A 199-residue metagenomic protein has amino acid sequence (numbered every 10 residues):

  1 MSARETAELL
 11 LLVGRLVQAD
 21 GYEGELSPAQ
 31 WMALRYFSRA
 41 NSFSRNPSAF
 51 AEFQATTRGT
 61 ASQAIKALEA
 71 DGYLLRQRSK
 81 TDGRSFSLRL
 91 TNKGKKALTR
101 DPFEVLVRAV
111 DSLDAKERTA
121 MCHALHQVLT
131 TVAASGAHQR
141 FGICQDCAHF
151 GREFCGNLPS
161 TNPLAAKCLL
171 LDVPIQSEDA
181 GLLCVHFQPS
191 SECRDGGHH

Functional and structural regions predicted by a protein language model:
M1-G24: N-terminal leader segment of winged-helix/HTH proteins
L16-L26, R108-K116: Short amphipathic alpha-helical boundary/capping segments
Q18-T57: N-terminal helix-turn-helix DNA-binding core of bacterial DNA-binding proteins
S42-F86: Canonical helix-turn-helix DNA-binding module
A67-R118: Charged, amphipathic alpha-helical coiled-coil/dimerization segments
K93, D146-H149, L170, H186: Short, cysteine/histidine-rich loop/knuckle motifs that typically chelate Zn2+
K96, R100-A148: Terminal interaction helix/tail motif
E153-H199: Long, low-complexity, charge-rich intrinsically disordered regions
